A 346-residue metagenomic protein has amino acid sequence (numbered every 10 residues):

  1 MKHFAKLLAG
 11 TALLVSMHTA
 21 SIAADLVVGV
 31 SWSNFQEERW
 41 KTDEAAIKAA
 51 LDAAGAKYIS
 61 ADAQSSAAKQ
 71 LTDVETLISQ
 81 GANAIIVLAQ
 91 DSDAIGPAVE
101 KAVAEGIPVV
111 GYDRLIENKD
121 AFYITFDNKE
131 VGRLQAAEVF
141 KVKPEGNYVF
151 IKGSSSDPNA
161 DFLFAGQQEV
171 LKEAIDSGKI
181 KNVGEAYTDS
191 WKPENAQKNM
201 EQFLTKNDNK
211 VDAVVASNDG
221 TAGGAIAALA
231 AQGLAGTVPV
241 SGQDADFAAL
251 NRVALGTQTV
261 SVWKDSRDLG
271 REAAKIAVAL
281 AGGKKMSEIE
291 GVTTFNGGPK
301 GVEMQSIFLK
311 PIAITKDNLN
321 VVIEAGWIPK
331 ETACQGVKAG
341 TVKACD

Functional and structural regions predicted by a protein language model:
M1-A23: Gram-negative bacterial Sec-dependent N-terminal signal peptides
H3-F4, A23-D346: A residue-level marker of the well-folded mature domains of exported/periplasmic proteins
